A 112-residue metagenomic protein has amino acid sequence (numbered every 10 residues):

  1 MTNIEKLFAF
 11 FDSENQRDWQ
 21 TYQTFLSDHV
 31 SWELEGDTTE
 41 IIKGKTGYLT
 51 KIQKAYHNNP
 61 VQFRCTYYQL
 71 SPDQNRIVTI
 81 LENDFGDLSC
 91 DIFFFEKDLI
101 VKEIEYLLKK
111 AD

Functional and structural regions predicted by a protein language model:
T2-E5: Alpha-helix N-cap/N′ positions at the starts of helices
A9-F10: Generic hydrophobic alpha-helical segments
Q16-E33: Short, well-ordered alpha-helical segments enriched in acidic and aromatic residues
S31-K43: A short gly/proline-enriched turn/hairpin at secondary-structure junctions
E33, K51-D112: A beta-strand edge to alpha-helix "cap/lid" segment located at domain peripheries
